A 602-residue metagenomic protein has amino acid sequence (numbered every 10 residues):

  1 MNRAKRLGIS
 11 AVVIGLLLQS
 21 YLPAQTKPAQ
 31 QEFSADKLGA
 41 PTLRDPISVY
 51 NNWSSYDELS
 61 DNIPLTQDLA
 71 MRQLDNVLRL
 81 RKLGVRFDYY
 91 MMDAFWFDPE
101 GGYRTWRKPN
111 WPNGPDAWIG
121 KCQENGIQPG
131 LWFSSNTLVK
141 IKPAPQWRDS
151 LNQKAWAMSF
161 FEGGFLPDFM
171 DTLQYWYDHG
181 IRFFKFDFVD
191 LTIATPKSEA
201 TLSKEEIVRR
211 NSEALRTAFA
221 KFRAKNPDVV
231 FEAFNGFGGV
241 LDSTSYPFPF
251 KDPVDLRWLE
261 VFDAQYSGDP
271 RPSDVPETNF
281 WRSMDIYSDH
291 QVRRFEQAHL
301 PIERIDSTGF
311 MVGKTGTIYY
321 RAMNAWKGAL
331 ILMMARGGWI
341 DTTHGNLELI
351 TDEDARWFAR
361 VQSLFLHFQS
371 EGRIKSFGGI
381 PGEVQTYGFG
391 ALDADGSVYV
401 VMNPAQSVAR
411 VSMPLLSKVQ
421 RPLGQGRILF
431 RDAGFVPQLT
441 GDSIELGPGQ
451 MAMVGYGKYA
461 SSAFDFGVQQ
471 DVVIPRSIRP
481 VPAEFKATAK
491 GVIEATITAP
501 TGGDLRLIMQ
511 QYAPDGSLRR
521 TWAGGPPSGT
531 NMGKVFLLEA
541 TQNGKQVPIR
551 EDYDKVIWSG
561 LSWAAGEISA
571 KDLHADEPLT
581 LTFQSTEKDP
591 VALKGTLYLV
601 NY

Functional and structural regions predicted by a protein language model:
M1-A11: Bacterial N-terminal signal peptides that target proteins for export
S10-S20: Bacterial N-terminal signal peptides
Q25-K140, T317, W339-G382, A391-V398 (+5 more regions): Conserved structural scaffold segments of CAZyme catalytic domains across common CAZy folds
K27, N51, L215-P437, G441-V454: Active-site-proximal substrate-binding groove within the catalytic cores of carbohydrate-active enzymes
D45-I47, F87, G126, I181 (+3 more regions): A general structural motif
L65-K82, G163-Y177, W326-K327: Short, acidic/polar
R86-F310: Aromatic- and carboxylate-enriched substrate-binding clefts and catalytic-loop regions of carbohydrate-active enzymes
I374-Q385, A394-D395, V401-Y602: C-terminal beta-sandwich/jelly-roll accessory domains of carbohydrate-active enzymes
